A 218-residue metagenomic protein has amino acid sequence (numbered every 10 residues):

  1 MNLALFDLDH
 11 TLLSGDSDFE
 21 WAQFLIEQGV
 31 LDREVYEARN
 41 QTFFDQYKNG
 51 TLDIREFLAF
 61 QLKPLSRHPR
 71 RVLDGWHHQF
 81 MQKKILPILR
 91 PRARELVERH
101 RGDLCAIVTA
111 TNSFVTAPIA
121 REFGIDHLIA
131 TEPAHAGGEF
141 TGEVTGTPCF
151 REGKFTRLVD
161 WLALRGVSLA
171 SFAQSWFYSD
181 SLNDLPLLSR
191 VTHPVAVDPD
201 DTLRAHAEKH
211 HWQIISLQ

Functional and structural regions predicted by a protein language model:
M1, G75, Q82-Q218: C-terminal cap/substrate-recognition subdomain and adjoining C-terminal extension of metal-dependent phosphatase-like
M1-L3, L8-E132, T141: Alpha-helical substrate-recognition element adjacent to the catalytic core
